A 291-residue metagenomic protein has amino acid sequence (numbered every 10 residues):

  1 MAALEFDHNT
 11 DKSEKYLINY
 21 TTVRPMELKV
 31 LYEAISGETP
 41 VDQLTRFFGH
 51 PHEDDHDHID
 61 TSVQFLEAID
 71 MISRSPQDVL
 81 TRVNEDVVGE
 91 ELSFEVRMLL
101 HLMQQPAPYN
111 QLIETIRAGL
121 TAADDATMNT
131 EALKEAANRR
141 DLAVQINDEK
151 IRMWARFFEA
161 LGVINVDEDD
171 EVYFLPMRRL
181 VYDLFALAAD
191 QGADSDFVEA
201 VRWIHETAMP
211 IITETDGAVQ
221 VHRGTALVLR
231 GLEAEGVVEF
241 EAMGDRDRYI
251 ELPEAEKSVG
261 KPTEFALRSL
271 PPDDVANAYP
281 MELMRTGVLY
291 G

Functional and structural regions predicted by a protein language model:
M1-G291: Donor-sugar nucleotide-binding helix/loop cap in glycosyltransferases
